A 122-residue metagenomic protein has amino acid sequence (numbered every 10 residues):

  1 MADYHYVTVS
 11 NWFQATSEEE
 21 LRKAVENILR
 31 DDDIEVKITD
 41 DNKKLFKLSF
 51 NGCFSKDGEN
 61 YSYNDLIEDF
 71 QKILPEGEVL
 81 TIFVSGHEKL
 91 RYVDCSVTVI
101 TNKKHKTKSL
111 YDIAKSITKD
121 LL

Functional and structural regions predicted by a protein language model:
M1, D32-I38, I67-D69: Intrinsically disordered, low-complexity boundary segments flanking structured domains
M1-I28: Short, extreme N-terminal segment that most often corresponds to the first beta-strand
E18-L45: Short, flexible N-terminal segments of the mature chain
I28, D40-L122: Charged interaction segments
